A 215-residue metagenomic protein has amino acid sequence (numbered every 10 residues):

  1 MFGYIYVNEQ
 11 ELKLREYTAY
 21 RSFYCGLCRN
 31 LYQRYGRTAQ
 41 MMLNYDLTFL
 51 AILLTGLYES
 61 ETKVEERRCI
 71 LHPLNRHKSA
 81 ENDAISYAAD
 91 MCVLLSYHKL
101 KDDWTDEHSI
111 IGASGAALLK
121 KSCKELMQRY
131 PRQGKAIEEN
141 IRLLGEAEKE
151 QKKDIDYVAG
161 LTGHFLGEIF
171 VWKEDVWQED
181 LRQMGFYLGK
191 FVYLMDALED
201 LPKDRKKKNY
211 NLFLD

Functional and structural regions predicted by a protein language model:
M1-Q183, K190, L194-D215: Acidic catalytic motifs of isoprenoid enzymes
